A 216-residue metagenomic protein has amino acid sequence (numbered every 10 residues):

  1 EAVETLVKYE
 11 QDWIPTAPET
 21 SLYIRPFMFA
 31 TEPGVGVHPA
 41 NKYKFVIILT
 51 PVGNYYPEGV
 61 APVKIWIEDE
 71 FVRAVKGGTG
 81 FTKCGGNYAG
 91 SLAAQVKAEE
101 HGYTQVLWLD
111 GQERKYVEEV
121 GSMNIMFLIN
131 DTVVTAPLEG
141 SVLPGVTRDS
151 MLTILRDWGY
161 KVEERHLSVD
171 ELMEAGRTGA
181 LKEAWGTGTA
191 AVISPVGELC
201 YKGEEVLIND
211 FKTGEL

Functional and structural regions predicted by a protein language model:
A2-G102: Extended Lys/Arg-rich, glycine-bearing segments that form polyanion-binding/interaction patches within enzyme domains
G53, P57, K64-I65, L109-Q112 (+1 more regions): Conserved catalytic-core subdomain
S91-L92, A98, V106-Q112, N124: Proteins synthesized as precursors that undergo proteolytic processing into mature forms
